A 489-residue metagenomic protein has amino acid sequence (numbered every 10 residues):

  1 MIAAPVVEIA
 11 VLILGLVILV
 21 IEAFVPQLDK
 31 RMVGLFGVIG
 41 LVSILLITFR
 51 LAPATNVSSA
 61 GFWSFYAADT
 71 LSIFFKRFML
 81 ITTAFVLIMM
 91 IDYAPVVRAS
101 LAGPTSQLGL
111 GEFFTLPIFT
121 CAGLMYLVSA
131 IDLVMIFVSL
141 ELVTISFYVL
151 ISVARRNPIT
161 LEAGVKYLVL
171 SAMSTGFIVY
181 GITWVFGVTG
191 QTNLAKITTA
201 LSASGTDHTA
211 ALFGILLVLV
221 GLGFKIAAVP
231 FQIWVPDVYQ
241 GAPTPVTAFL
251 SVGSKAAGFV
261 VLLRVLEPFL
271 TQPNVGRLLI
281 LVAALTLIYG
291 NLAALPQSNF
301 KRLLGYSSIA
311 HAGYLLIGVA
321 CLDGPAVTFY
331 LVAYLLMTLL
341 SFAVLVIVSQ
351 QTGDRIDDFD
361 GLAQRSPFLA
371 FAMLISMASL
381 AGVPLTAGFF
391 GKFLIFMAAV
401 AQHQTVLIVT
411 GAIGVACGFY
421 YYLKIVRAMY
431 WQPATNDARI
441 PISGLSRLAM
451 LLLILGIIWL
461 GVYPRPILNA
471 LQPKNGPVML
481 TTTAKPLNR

Functional and structural regions predicted by a protein language model:
M1-R489: Alpha-helical transmembrane segments of multi-pass membrane proteins predominantly involved in bioenergetics
